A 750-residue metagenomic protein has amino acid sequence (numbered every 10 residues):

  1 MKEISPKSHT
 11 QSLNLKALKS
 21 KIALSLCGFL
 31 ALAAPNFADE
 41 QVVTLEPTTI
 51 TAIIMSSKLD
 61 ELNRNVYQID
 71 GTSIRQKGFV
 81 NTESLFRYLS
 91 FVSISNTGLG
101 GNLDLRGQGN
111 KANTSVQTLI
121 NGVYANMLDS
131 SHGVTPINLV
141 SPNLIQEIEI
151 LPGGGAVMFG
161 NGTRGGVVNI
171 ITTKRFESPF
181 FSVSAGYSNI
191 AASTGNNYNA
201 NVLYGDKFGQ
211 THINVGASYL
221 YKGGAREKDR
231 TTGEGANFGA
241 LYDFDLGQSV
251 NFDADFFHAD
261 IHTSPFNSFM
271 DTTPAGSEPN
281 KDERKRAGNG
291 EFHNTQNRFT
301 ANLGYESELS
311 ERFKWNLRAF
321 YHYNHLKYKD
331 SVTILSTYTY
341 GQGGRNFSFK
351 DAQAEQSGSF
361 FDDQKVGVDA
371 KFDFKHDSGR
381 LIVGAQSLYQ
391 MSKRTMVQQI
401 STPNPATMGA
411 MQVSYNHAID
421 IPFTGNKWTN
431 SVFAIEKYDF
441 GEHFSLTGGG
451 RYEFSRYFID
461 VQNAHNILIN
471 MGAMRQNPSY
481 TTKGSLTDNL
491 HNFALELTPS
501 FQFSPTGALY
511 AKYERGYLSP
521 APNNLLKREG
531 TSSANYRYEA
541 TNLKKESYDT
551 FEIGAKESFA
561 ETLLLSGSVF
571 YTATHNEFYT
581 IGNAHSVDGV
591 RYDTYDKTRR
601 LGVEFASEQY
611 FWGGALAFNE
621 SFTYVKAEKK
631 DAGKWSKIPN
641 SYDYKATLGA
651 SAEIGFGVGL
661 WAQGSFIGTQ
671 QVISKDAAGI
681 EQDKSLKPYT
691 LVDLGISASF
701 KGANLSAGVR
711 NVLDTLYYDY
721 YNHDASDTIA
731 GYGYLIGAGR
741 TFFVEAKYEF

Functional and structural regions predicted by a protein language model:
E83-Y124: Extracytoplasmic beta-strand/coil segments of soluble accessory domains associated with Gram-negative outer-membrane
Y124-P152, M270-T272: Short acidic/polar hinge/loop motifs at secondary-structure boundaries that mediate gating or recognition
L139-S184: A beta-strand signature from Gram-negative outer-membrane beta-barrel systems, especially the internal plug domain
S182, T194-P265, F292-K314, S387 (+2 more regions): Transmembrane beta-barrel wall of Gram-negative outer-membrane proteins
S184, D439-E442, L446, F454-S455 (+4 more regions): Gram-negative outer-membrane beta-barrel transporters
K314-V332, Q502, A508-L518, N524-L526 (+2 more regions): Membrane-embedded beta-barrel scaffold of Gram-negative outer-membrane proteins
H376-R380, Q386-L388, I421-A573, S621 (+3 more regions): Structural signature of Gram-negative outer-membrane beta-barrels, strongest in the C-terminal barrel of TonB-dependent
Y517, H575, F666-K675, S697-F750: C-terminal beta-signal and adjacent terminal beta-strands/loops of Gram-negative outer-membrane beta-barrel proteins
